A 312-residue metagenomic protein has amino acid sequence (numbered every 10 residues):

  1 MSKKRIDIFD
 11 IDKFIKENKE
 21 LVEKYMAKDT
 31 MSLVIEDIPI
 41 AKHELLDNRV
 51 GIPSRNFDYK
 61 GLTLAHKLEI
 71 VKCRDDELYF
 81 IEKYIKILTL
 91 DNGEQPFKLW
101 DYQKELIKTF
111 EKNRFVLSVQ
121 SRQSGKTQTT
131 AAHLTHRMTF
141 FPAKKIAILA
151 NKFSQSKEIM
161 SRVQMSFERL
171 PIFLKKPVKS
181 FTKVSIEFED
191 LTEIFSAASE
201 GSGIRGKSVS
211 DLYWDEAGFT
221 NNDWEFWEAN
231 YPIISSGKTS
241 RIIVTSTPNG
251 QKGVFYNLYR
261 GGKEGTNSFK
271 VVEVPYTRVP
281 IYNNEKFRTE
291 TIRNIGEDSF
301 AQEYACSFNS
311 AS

Functional and structural regions predicted by a protein language model:
M1-S312: Short, flexible loop motifs at catalytic/binding sites
